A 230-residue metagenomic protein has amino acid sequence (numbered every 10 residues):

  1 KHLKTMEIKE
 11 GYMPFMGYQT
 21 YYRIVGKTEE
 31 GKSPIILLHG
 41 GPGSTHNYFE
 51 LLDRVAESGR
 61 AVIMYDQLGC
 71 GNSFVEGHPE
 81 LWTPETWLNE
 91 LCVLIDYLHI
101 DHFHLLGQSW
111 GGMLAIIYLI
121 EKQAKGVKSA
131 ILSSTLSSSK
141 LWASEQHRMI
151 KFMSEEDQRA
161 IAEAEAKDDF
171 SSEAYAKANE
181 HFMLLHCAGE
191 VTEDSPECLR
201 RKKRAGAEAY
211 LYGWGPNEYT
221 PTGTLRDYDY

Functional and structural regions predicted by a protein language model:
K1-M13: A domain-start/cap signature at the N-terminus of enzymes
Y12, G17-E76, E80, L94: Conserved HGGG/HGGXW glycine-rich cap/lid loop of the alpha/beta-hydrolase fold
Y48-E50, F74-G77, L141-Q146, E193-D194: Short aromatic-enriched loop/helix-cap "lid" or pocket-rim segments at secondary-structure transitions that line
Q67-W110: Active-site loop/oxyanion-hole signature of alpha/beta-hydrolase fold enzymes
D101-E145: Conserved hydrolase catalytic core segment
K128-F170: Flexible "cap/lid" loop of the alpha/beta hydrolase fold
A162-Y230: Alpha/beta-hydrolase
